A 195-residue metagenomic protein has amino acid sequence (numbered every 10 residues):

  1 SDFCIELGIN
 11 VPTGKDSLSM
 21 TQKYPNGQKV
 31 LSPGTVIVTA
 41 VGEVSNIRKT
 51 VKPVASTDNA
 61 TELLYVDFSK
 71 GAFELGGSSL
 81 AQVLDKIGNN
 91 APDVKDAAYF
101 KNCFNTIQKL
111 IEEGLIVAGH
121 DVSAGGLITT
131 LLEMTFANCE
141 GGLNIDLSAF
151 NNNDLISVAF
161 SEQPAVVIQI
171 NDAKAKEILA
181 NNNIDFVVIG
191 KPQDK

Functional and structural regions predicted by a protein language model:
S1-F3, L7-I37, N89-P92, Y99 (+1 more regions): Glycine-/charge-enriched secondary-structure boundary and capping motifs
G8, N46-I47, G76, I156: Glycine-rich, flexible loop/turn motifs
T21-Q22, I47-T50, V66, A72-G77 (+2 more regions): Short helix/loop capping segments that flank catalytic or ligand/cofactor-binding pockets
P25-T35, E43-F68: Acidic/histidine-enriched ion/cofactor-binding microenvironments in catalytic or ligand-binding pockets
A55-G88: Short, acidic (Asp/Glu-rich) active-site segment that either coordinates a divalent metal cofactor
N105: Active-site/ligand-binding loops adjacent to catalytic centers
